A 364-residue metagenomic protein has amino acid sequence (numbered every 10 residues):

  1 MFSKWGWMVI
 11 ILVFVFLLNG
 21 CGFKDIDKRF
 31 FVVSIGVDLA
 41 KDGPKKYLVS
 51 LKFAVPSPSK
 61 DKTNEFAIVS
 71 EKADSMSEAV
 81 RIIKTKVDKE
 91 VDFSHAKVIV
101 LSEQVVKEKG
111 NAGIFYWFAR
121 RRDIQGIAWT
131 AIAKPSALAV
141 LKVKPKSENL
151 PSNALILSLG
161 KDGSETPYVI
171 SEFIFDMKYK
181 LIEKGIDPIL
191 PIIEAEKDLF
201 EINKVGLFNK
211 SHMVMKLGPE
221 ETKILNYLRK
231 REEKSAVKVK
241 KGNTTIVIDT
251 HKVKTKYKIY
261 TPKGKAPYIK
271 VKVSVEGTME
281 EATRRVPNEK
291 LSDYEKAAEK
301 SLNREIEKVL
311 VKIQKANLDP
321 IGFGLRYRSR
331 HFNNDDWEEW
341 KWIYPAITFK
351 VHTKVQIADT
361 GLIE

Functional and structural regions predicted by a protein language model:
F2-E364: Membrane-proximal alpha-helical signals and transmembrane carboxylates
